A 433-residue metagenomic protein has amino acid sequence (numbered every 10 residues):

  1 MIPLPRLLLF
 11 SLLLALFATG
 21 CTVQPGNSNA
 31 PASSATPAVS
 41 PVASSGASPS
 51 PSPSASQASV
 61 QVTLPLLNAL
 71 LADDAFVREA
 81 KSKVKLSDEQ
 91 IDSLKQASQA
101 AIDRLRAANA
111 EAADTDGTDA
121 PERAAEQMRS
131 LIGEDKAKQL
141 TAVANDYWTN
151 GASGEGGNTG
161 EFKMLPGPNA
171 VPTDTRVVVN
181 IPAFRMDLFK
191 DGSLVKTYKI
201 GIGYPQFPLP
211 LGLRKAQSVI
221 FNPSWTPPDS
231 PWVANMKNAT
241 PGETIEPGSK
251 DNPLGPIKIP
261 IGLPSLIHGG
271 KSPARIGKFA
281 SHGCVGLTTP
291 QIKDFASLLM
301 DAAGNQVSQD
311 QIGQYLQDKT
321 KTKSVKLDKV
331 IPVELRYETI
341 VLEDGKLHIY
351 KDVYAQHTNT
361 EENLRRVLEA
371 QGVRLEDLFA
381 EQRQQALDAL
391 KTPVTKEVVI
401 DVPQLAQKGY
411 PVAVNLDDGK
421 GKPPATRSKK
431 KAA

Functional and structural regions predicted by a protein language model:
M1-L9: Bacterial N-terminal signal peptides that target proteins for export
A18-G20: C-terminal motif of bacterial Sec signal peptides marking the signal peptidase cleavage site
T22-N29, S33-P65, A69, R78 (+3 more regions): N-terminal pre-domains immediately preceding structured catalytic cores
